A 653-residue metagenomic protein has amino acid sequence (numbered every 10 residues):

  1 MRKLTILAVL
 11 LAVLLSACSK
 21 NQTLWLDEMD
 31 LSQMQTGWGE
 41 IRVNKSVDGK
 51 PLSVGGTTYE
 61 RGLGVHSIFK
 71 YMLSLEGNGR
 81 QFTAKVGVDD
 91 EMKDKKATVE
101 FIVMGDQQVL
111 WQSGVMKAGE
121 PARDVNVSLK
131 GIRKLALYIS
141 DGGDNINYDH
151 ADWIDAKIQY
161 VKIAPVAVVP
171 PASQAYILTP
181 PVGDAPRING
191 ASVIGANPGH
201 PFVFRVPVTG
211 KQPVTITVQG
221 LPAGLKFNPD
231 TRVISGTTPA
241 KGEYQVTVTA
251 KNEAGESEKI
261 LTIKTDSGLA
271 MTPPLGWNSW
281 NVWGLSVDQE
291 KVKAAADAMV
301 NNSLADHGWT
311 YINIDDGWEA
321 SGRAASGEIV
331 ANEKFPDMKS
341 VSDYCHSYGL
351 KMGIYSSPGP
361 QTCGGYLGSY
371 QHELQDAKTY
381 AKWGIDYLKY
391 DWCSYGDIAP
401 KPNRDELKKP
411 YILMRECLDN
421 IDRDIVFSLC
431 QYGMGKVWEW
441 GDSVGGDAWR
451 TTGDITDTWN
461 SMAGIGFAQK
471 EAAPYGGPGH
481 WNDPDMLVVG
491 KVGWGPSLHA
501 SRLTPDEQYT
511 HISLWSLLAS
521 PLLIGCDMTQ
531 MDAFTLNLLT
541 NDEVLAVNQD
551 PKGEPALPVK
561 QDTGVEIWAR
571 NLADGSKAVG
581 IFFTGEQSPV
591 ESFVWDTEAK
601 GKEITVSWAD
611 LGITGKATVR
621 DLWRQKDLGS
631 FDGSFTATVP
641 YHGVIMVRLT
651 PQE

Functional and structural regions predicted by a protein language model:
K20-L178: Gly-Asp-aromatic-enriched flexible segments
P186-P213: Solvent-exposed, low-complexity, repeat-rich "mucin-like" stalks and linkers
I188, V218-S235: Low-complexity "stalk/linker" and mucin-like segments enriched in Ser/Thr/Pro/Ala/Gly
V206, G242-A254: A short beta-strand micro-motif common to beta-rich folds, especially ectodomain repeats
N281-W283, A295-N403: Aromatic-lined carbohydrate-binding/catalytic grooves of carbohydrate-active enzymes
Q375, N420, D424-D527, N548: Glycan-recognition surfaces
Y509, W515-L518, L523-G525, Q561-I613 (+1 more regions): Carbohydrate-binding surface patches
S630-E653: C-terminal beta-strand-rich structural cap/linker in extracellular carbohydrate-active enzymes
